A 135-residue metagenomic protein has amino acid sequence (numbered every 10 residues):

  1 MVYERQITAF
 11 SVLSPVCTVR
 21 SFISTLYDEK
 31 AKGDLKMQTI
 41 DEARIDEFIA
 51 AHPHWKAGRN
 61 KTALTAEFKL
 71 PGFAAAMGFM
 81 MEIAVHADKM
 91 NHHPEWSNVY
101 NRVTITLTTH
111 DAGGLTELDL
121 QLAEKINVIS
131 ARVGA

Functional and structural regions predicted by a protein language model:
S21-K36: Short, Lys/Arg-enriched N-terminal segments with co-localized hydrophobic residues within the first ~10-30 amino acids
G33-T65, P71-A74, M81-S97, N101-R102 (+1 more regions): Long, contiguous binding/interaction regions
